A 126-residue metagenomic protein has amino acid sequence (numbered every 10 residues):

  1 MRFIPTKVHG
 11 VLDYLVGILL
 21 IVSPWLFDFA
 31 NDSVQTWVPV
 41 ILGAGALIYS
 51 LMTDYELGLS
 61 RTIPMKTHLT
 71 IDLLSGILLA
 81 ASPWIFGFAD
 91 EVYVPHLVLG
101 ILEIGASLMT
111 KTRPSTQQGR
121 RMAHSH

Functional and structural regions predicted by a protein language model:
M1-K7, A30-V34, E56-K66, G87-D90: Juxtamembrane loop-transmembrane helix junctions in multi-pass integral membrane proteins, especially the extracellular
M1-V11, R113-H126: Intrinsic N-terminal pre-sequences and regulatory tails
Y14-Q35: Membrane-helix boundary elements
Q35-T67, G105, M109-R121: A low-complexity, Ser/Thr/Gly/Pro-enriched, surface-exposed linker/loop concept that marks segments flanking
T67-P83: Hydrophobic alpha-helical membrane segments
A81-P95: Membrane-helix boundary connector in multi-pass membrane proteins
E91-T112: Alpha-helical membrane-associated segments of multi-pass integral membrane proteins
